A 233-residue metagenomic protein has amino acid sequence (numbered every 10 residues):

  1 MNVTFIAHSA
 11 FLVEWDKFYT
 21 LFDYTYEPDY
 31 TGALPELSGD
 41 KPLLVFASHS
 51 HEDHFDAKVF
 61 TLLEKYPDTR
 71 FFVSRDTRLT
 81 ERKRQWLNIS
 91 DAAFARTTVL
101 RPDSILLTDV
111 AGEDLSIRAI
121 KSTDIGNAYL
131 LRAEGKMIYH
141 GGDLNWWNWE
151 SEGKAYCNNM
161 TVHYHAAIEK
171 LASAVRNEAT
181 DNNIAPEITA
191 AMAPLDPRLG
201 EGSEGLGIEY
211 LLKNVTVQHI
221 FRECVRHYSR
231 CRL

Functional and structural regions predicted by a protein language model:
N2-F5, T20-D23, D114-S122, M137-D143 (+1 more regions): Active-site-proximal beta-strand elements of phosphoester/diester hydrolases
T4, Q85-G112, S203-L233: Binuclear metal-ion centers of metallo-dependent hydrolases, dominated by the metallo-beta-lactamase
L12-L62, L144-N183: Pre-active-site segment of Zn-dependent metallo-hydrolases
D23-E27, H49-S50, D76-T77, S122 (+3 more regions): Active-site metal-binding loops of divalent metal-dependent hydrolases
E36-D40, T61-D68, I89-S90, N182-P186 (+1 more regions): Short, conserved loop/helix-junction motifs that constitute active-site signature segments in enzyme catalytic cores
H54, V73, W149-L233: Cap/insert and terminal regions of metallo-dependent hydrolase folds
D56-K65, R82-L87, C231-L233: Metal-dependent catalytic neighborhoods of phosphoester/phosphodiester hydrolases
R75-G135, K170: Metallo-beta-lactamase
